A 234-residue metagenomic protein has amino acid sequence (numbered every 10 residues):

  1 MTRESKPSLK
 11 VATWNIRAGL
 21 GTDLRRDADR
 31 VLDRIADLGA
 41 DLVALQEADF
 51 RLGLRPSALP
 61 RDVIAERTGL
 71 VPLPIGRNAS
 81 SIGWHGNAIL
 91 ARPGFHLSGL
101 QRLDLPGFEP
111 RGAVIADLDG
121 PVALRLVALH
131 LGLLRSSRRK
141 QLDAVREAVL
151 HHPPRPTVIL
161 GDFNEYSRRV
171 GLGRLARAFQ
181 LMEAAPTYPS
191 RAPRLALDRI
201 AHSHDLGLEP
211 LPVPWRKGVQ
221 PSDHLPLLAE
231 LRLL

Functional and structural regions predicted by a protein language model:
M1-L42, F50, L54, E66-R67 (+1 more regions): Active-site regions of metal-assisted phosphoester/phosphodiester hydrolases, unifying DNase/endonuclease modules
P60-R61: Short Gly/Thr/Asp-enriched flexible loops that form oxyanion-binding sites at enzyme active sites
